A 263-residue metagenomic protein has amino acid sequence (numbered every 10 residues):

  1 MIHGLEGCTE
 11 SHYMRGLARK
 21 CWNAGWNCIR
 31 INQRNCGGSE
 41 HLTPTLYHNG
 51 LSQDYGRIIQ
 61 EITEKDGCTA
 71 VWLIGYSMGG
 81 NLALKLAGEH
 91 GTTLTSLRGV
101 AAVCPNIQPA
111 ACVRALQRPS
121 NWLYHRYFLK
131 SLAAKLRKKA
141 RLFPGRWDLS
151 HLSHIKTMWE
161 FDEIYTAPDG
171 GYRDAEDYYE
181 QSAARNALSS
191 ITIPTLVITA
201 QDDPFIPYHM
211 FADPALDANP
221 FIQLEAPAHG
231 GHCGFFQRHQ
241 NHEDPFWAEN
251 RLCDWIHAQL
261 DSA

Functional and structural regions predicted by a protein language model:
I2-G4, T199: The conserved beta1-alpha1 loop
G7-E10, A18-L42: Conserved alpha/beta-hydrolase
R34-W72: Catalytic nucleophile-loop/oxyanion-hole region of alpha/beta-hydrolase and closely related hydrolase-like folds
D66-G170: Alpha/beta-hydrolase-fold enzymes
I164-A187: Active-site nucleophile elbow and catalytic-triad environment of alpha/beta-hydrolase enzymes
I191, V197-T199, D203: Short beta-strand/loop motif that positions the catalytic acidic residue of the alpha/beta-hydrolase fold
Q201, F205-Q223, P227: Conserved loop-alpha-helix segment in the C-terminal half of the alpha/beta-hydrolase fold that carries the catalytic
A228-A263: Catalytic active-site module of serine/aspartate enzymes centered on a nucleophile-bearing elbow/loop
